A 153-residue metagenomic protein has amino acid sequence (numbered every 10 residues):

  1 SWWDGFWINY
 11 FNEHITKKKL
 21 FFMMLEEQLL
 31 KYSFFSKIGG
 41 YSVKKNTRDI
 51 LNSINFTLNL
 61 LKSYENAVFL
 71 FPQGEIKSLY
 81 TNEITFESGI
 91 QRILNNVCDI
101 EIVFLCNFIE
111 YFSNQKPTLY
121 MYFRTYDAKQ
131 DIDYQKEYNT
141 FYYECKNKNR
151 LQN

Functional and structural regions predicted by a protein language model:
S1-T47: Catalytic core of membrane glycerolipid acyltransferases/transacylases, capturing the structured, soluble-facing
D49-N52: A short, glycine-/small-residue-rich helix N-cap motif at loop->alpha-helix starts within glycosyltransferase
I54-N153: Non-catalytic C-terminal accessory region of glycerolipid acyltransferases and related lyso-lipid remodeling enzymes
